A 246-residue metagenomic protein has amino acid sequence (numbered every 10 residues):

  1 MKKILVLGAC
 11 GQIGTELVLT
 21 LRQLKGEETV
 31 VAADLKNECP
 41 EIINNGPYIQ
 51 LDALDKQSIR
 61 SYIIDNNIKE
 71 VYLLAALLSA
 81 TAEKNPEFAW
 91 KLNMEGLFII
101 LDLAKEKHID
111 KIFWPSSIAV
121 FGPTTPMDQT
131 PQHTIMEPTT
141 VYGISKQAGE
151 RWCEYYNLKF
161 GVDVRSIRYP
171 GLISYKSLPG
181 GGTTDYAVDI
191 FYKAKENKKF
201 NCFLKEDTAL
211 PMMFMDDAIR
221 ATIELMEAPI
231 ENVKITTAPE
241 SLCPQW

Functional and structural regions predicted by a protein language model:
K3-L24: N-terminal Rossmann NAD(P)H-binding glycine-rich loop of SDR-like oxidoreductase domains
I43-D55: Rossmann-fold cofactor-recognition segment
A53-L92: NAD(P)H-binding glycine-rich loop region in Rossmannoid oxidoreductase-like domains and their noncatalytic homologs
N93, Y142, K146: Active-site YXXXK catalytic motif of short-chain dehydrogenase/reductase
F98-V141: Conserved Rossmann-fold NAD(P)-dependent oxidoreductase catalytic core, especially the SDR/UDP-sugar
S116-S117, E150-K176: Conserved beta-loop-beta element that borders a ligand/cofactor-binding pocket
G122, V141, R165-D185: Flexible, glycine-rich beta-alpha linker
Q147, F160, I173-V188, F203 (+2 more regions): Glycine/proline-rich active-site loop of Rossmann-fold NAD(P)-dependent oxidoreductases
